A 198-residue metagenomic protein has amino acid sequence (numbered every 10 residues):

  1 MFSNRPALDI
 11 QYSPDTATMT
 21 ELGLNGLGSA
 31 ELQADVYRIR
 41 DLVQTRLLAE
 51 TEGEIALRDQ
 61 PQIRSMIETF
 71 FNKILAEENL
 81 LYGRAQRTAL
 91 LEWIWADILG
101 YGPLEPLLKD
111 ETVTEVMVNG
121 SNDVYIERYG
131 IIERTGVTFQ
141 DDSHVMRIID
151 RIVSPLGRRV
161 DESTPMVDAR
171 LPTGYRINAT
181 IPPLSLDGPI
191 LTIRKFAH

Functional and structural regions predicted by a protein language model:
M1-E133: N-terminal anchoring/assembly modules that precede and organize ATP-driven motor systems
D110, D123-H198: P-loop NTP-binding catalytic core
